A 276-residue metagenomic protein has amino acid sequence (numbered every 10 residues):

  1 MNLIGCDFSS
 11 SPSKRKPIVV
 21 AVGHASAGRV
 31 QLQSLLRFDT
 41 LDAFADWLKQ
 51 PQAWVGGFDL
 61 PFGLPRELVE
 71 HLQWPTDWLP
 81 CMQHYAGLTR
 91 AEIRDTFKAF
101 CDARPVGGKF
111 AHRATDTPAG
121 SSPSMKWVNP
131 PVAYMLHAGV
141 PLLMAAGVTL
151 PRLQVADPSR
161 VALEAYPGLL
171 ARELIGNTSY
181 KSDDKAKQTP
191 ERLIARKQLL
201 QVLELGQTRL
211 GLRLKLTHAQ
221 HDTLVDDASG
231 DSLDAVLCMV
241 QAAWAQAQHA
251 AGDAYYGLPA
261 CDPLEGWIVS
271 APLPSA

Functional and structural regions predicted by a protein language model:
M1-I4, F8-A276: RNase H-like (RuvC/DEDD) metal-dependent nuclease/polynucleotide-processing core
